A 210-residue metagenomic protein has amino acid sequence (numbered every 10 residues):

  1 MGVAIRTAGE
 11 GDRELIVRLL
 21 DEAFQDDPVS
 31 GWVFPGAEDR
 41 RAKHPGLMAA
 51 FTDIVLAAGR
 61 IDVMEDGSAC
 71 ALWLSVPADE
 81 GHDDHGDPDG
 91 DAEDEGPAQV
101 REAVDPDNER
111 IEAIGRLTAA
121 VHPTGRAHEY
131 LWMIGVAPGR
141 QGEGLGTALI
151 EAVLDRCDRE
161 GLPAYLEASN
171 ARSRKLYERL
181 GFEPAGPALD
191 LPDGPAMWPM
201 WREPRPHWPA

Functional and structural regions predicted by a protein language model:
A4-R18, E22: A short beta-loop-alpha structural element at the N-terminal edge of CoA-dependent acyl/N-acetyltransferase catalytic
A37-R60: Active-site rim helix/loop that mediates acceptor-substrate recognition in acyltransferases
D53-L74: Conserved beta-hairpin
C70-Q141, L191-P192, A210: Conserved acyl-donor/pantetheine-binding loop and adjacent beta-alpha core of acyl/acetyltransferases and related
A127-E129, R156-S169: Conserved GNAT acetyl-CoA-binding A-motif
G142-D155, R179: Conserved acetyl-CoA-binding loop-helix of GNAT-fold acetyltransferases
T147, R159-E160, N170-P187, D193-G194: Conserved active-site alpha-helix within GNAT-family acetyltransferase domains
L162, L166-A171, D190-A210: C-terminal "cap" of GNAT-fold acetyltransferases
